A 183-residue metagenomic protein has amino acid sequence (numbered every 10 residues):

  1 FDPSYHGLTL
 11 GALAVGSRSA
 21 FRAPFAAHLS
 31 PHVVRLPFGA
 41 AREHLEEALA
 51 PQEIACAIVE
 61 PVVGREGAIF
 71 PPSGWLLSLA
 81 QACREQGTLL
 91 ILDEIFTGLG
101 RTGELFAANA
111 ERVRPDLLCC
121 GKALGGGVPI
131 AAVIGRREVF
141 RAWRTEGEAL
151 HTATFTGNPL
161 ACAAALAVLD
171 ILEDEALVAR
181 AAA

Functional and structural regions predicted by a protein language model:
F1-A183: Conserved N-terminal phosphate-binding loop of PLP-dependent enzymes in the Aspartate aminotransferase
